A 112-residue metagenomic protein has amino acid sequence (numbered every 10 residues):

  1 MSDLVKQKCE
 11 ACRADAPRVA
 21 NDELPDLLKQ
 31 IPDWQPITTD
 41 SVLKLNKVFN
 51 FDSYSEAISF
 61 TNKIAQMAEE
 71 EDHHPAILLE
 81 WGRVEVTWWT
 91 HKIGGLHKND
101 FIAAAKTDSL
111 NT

Functional and structural regions predicted by a protein language model:
M1-W34, T38-T112: Long, contiguous binding/interaction regions
